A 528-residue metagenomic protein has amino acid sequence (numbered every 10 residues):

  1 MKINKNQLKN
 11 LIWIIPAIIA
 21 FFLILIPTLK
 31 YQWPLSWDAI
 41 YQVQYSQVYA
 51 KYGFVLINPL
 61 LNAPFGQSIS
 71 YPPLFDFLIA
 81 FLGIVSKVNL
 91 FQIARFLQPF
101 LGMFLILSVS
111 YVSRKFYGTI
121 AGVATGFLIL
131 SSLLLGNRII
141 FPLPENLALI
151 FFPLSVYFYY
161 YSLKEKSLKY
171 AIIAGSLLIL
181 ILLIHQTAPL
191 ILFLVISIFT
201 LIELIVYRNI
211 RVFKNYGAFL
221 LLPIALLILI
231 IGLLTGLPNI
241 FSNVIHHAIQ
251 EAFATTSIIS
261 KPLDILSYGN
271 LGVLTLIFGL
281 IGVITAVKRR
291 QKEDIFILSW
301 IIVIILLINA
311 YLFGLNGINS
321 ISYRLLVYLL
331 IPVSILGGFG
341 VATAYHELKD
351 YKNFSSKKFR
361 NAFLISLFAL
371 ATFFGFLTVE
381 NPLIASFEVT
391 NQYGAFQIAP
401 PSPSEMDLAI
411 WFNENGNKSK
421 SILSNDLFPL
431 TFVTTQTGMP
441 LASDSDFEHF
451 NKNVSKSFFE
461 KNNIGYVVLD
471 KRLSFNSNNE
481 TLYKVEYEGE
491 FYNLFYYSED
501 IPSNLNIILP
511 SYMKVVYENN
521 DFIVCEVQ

Functional and structural regions predicted by a protein language model:
M1-T28, F359-F368, Q528: Start-transfer (signal-anchor) and selected internal transmembrane alpha helices of multi-pass inner/ER membrane
K9-A39, P223-L237, T372-F376: Transmembrane signal-anchor helices characteristic of membrane glycosylation enzymes that use polyprenol
N10-W13, A121, S167-A171, K214-L220 (+2 more regions): Membrane-interfacial loop-to-transmembrane alpha-helix junctions, especially the N-terminal start
I14, A20-P153, G394-A399: Active-site lumenal/periplasmic loops and adjacent helix-entry segments of GT-C-fold, multi-pass membrane
D38, P72, L143-P144, A148 (+3 more regions): Transmembrane catalytic cores of multi-pass membrane glycosyltransferases and polysaccharide-assembly enzymes
F104-L107, K115, S131, R138 (+5 more regions): Extracytoplasmic
P153-A171: Membrane-interface transmembrane helices that cradle and orient dolichyl/undecaprenyl
L190-I191, G317-K352, F363-S366: Hydrophobic/aromatic-rich transmembrane helices and adjacent perimembrane loops
